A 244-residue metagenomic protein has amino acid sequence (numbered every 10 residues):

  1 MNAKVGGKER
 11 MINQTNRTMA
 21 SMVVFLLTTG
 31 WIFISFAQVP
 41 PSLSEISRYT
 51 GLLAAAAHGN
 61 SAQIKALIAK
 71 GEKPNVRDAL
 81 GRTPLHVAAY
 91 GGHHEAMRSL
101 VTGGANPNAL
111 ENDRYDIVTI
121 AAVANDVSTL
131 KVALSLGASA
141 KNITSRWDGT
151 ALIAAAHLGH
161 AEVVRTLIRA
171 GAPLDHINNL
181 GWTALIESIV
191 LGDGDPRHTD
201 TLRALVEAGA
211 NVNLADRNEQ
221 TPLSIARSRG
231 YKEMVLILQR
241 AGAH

Functional and structural regions predicted by a protein language model:
M22-I32: Bacterial N-terminal signal peptides
W31-K70, A79-R82, T102, R240 (+1 more regions): Intrinsically disordered, low-complexity regulatory segments in ankyrin-centric signaling systems
A37-G51, A170, R197, A208 (+3 more regions): Ankyrin-repeat-protein effector appendages
E45, D78, E111, T144-S145 (+2 more regions): Ankyrin repeat boundary/linker residues
R48, G81, R114, W147-D148 (+2 more regions): Start-of-repeat signature of ankyrin repeats
A54-G59, V87-H93, I120-D126, A154-H160 (+2 more regions): Ankyrin repeat A-helix N-terminal signature
N60-I68, H93-V101, D126-L134, H160-I168 (+2 more regions): Ankyrin repeat structural motif
P74, P107, A140-K141, L174 (+1 more regions): Ankyrin-repeat inter-repeat connecting loop/turn
